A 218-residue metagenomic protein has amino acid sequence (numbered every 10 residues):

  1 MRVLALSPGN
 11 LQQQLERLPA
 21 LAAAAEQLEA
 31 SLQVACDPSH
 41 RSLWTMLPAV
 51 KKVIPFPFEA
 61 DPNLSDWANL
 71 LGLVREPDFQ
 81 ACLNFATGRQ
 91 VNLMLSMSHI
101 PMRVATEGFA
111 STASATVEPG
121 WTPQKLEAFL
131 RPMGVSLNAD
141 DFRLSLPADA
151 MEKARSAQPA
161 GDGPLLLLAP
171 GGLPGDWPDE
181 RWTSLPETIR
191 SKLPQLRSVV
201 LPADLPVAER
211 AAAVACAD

Functional and structural regions predicted by a protein language model:
M1-D218: Catalytic machinery of carbohydrate-active enzymes, primarily nucleotide-sugar-dependent glycosyltransferases
